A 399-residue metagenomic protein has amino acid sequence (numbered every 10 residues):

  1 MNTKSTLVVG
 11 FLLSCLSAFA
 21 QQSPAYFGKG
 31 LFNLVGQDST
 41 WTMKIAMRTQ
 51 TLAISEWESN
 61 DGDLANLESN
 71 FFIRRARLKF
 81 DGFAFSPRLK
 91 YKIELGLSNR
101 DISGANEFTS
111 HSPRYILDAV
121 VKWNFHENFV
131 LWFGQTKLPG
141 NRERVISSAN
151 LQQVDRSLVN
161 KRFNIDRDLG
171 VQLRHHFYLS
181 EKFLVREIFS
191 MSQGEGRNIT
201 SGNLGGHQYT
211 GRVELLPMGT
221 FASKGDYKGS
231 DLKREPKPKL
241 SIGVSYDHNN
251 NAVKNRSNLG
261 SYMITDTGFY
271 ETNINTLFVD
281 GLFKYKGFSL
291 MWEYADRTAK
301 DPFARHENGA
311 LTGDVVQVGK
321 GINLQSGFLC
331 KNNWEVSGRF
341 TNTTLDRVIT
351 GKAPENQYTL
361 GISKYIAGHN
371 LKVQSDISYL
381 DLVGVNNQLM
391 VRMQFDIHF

Functional and structural regions predicted by a protein language model:
M1-P24, F399: Bacterial Sec-dependent N-terminal signal peptides
F19-I45, N60, T220-K239, A252-N255 (+1 more regions): Outer-membrane beta-barrel biogenesis signature
P24-Y26, E68-F72, H111-P113, K161-I165 (+6 more regions): Short sequence motifs at beta-strands and strand-loop junctions characteristic of Gram-negative outer-membrane
G30-W57, A65-R197, G202-G219, P238-S241 (+3 more regions): Outer membrane beta-barrel
W57-L64, I102-Y115, V145-A149, I199-L204 (+5 more regions): Outer-membrane beta-barrel translocator domains and adjoining extracellular loop/strand segments of Gram-negative
N203, N370-M393, H398: Predominantly the C-terminal beta-signal and adjacent terminal strand-loop region of outer-membrane beta-barrel
L204, E214-M218, A222-L345: Detector for outer-membrane/organellar transmembrane beta-barrel domains, recognizing the amphipathic beta-strand
Y209-T220, I362-K364, N386-F399: Outer-membrane beta-barrel "beta-signal"
